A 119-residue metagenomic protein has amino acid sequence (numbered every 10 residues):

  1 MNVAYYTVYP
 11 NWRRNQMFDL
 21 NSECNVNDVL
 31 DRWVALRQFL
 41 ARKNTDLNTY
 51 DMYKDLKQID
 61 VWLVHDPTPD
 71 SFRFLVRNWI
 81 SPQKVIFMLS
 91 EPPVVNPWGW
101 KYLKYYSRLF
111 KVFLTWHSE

Functional and structural regions predicted by a protein language model:
M1-S81: N-terminal pre-catalytic "stem/leader" segment of glycosyltransferase-like enzymes
F74-E119: Catalytic core of nucleotide-activated saccharide and alditol-phosphate transferases
